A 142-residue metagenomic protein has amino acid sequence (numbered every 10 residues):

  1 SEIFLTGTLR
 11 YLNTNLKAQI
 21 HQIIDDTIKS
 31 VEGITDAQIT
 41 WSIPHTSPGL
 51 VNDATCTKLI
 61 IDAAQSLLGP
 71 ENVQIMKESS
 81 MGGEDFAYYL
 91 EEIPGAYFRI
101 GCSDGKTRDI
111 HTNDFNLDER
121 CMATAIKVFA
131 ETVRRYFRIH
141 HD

Functional and structural regions predicted by a protein language model:
S1-D142: Metal-dependent amide/peptide-bond hydrolase catalytic core, centered on the "pita-bread" metallohydrolase fold
